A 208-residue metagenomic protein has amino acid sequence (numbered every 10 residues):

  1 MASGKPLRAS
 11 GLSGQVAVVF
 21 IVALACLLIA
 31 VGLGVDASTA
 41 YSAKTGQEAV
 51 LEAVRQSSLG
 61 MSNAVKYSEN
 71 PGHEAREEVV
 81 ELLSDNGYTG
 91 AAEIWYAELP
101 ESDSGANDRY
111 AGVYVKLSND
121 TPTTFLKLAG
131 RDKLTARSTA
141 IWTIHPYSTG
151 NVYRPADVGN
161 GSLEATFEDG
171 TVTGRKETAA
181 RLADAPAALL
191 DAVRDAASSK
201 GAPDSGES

Functional and structural regions predicted by a protein language model:
A2-E77: Alpha-helical assembly-interface signal, strongest on the long, hydrophobic N-terminal helix that forms
G4, G105, V113, L117-N119 (+3 more regions): Compositionally biased regions
G11, L99-S102, F167: Acidic surface patches and DE-rich sequence motifs
A25, R109, D132-A136: A short, structural micro-pattern
A37, T121-F125: Glycine-rich, flexible loop/turn motifs
Y41, A53-T121: Short amphipathic secondary-structure patches
T124-S208: Low-complexity, S/T/G/P-rich flexible repeat/linker segments used as non-globular hinges and stalks within
